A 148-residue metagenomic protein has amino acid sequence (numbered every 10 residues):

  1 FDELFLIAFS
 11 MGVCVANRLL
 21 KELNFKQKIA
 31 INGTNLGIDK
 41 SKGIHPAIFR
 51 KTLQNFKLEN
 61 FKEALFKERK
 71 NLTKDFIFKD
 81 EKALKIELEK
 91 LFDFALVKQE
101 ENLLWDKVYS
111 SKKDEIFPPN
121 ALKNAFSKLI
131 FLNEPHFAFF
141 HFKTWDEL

Functional and structural regions predicted by a protein language model:
F1-L4: Active-site loop/oxyanion-hole signature of alpha/beta-hydrolase fold enzymes
I7-A16: Gly/Ala-rich beta-loop-alpha elbow adjacent to hydrolase catalytic centers
K21-Q54, L84-A95: Flexible "cap/lid" loop of the alpha/beta hydrolase fold
N55-F94: Conserved alpha/beta-hydrolase catalytic His-Asp/Glu region
E101-N102, K107-S110, D114: Short beta-strand/loop motif that positions the catalytic acidic residue of the alpha/beta-hydrolase fold
I116, L129-L148: Catalytic histidine-centered segment of alpha/beta-hydrolase-like enzymes
N120-L129: Active-site-adjacent alpha-helix of alpha/beta-hydrolase-fold enzymes
